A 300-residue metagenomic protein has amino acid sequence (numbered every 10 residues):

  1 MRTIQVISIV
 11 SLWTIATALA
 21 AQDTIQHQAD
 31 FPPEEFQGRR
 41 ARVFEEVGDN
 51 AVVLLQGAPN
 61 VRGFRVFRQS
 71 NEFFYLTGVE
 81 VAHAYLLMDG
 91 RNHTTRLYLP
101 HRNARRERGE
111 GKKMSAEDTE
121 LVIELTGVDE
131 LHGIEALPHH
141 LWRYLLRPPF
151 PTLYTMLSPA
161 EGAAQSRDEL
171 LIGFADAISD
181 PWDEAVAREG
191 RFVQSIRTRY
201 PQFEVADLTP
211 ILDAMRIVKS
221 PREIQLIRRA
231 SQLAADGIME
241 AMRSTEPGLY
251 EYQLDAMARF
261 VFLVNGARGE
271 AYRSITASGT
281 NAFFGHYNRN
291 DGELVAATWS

Functional and structural regions predicted by a protein language model:
R2-Q5, V10-W13, L19-D236: A composition/biophysics-driven feature that prefers long, compositionally simple stretches
A16-L19, D291-E293: Hydrophobic alpha-helical segments
D30, M239-L249: C-terminal helix-coil-helix/basic helical segment that borders enzyme active sites and/or dimer interfaces and provides
V61-R68, F73-Y75, Q194, A206-D213 (+2 more regions): Short catalytic-site patches enriched in acidic/histidine residues that coordinate or position cofactors/metals
E107, A116-D118, E246-G248, R273-I275: Juxtamembrane/interface motifs at transmembrane-helix termini
A235, M239-M242, R259: Structural signal for well-ordered, non-membrane alpha-helices
